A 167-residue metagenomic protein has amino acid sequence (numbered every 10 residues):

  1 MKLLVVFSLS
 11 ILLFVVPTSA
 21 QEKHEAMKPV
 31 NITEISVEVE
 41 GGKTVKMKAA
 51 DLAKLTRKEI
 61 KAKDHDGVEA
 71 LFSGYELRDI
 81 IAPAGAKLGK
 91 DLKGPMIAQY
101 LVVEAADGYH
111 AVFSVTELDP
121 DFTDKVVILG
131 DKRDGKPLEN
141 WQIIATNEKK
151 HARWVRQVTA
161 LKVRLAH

Functional and structural regions predicted by a protein language model:
V5-V15: Bacterial N-terminal signal peptides
V16-A20: Sec/Tat signal peptide C-region and signal peptidase I cleavage site
Q21-H167: N-terminal intrinsically disordered, low-complexity segments enriched in P/E/S/T
